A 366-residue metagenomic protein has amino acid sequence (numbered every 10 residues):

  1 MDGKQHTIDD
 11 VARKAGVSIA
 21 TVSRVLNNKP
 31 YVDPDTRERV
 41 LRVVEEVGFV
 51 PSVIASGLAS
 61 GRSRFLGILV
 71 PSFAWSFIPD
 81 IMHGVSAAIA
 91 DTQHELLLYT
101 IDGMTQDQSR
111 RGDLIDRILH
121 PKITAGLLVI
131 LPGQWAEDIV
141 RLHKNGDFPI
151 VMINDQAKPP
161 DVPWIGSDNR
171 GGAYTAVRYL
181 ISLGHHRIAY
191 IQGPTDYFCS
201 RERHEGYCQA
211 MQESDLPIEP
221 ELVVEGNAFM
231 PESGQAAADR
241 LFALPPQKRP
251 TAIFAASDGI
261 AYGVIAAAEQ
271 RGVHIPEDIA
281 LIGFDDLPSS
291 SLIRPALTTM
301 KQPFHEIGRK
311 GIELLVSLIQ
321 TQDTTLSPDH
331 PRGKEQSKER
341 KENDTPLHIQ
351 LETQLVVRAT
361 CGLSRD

Functional and structural regions predicted by a protein language model:
M1-R64, R365: N-terminal helix-turn-helix DNA-binding module of bacterial transcription factors
D2-G3, F65-R178, S182: Alpha-helical recognition/docking segments in bacterial nutrient-uptake and carbohydrate-utilization systems
I19-S23, L58-F77, G84, Y179 (+1 more regions): Short beta-strand segments enriched in small/hydrophobic residues
P71-D80, L98-R110, I165-T175, I191-D239 (+4 more regions): Hinge/beta->alpha junction and helix N-cap segments in small-molecule ligand-binding domains
D91-H94, G146, Q212-I218, P245-K248 (+1 more regions): Short helix-capping segments at alpha-helix termini
I123-L131, A189-I191, V224, P246-S257 (+1 more regions): Periplasmic-binding protein-like
D239-D366: Flexible loop/turn connectors
